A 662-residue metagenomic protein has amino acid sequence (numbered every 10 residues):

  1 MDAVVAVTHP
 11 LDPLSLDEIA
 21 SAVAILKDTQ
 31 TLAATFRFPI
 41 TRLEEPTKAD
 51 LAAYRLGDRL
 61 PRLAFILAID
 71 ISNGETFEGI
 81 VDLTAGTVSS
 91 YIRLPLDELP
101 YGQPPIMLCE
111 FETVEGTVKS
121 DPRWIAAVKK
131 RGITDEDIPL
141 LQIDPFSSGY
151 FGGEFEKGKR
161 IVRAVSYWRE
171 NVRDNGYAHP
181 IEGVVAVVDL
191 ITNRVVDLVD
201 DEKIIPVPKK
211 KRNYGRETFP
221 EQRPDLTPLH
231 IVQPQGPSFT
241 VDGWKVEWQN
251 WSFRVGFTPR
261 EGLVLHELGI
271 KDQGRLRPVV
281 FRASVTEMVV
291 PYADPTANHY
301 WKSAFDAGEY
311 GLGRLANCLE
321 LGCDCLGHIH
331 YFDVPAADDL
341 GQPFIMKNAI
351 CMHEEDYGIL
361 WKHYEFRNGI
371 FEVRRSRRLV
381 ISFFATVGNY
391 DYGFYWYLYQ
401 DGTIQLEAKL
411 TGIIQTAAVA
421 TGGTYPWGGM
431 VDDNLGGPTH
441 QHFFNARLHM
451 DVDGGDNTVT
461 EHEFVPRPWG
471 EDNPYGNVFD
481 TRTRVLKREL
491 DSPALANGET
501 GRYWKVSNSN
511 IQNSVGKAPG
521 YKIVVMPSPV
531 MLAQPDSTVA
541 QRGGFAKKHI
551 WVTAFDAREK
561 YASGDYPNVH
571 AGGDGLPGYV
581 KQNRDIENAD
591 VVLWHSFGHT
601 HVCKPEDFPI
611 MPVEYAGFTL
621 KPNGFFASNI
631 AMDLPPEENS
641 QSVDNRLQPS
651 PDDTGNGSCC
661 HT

Functional and structural regions predicted by a protein language model:
M1-A6, T662: Eukaryotic N-terminal low-complexity, Ser/Thr- and Lys/Arg-rich leader segments that predominantly function as
P10-A52, M107-F151: Short, non-transmembrane alpha-helical segments in secretory-pathway proteins
E18-S21, L83-C109, K129-R131, R169-T403 (+1 more regions): Extended effector regions of multi-domain proteins
A33-L83, E136-D189, Q249-W251, I381: Exposed beta-strand-loop-beta-strand "reactive/processing" segments of non-cytosolic proteins
